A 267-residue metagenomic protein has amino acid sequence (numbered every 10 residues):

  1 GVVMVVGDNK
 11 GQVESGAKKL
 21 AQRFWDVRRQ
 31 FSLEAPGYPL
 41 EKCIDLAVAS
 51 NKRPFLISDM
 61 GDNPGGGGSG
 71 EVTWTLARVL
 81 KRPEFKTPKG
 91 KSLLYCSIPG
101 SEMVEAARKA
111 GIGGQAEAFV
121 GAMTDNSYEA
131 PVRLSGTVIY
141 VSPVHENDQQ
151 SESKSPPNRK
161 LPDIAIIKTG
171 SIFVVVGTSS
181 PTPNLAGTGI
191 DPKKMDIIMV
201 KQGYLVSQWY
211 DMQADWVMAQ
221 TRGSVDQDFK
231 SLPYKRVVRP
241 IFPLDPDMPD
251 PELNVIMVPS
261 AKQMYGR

Functional and structural regions predicted by a protein language model:
G1-S179: Hard-cation-handling environments
W25-R28, E146-R267: Extended hydrophobic packing segments that form well-structured cores
